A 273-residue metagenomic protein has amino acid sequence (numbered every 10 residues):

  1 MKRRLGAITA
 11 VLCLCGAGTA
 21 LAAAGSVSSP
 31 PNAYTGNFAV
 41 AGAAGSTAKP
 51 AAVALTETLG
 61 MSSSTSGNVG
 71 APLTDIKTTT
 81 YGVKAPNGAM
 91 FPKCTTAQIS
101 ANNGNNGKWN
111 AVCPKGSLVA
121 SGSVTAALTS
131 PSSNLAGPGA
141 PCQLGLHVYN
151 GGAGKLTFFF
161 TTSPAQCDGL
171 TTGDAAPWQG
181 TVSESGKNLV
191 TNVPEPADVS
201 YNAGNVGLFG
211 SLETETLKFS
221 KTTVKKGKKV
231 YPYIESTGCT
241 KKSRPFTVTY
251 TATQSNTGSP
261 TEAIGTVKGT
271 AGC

Functional and structural regions predicted by a protein language model:
K2-A23: Secretory targeting and sorting signals
A22-C273: Ser/Thr/Pro/Gly-rich, low-complexity intrinsically disordered stalk/linker tracts of secreted and surface-exposed
